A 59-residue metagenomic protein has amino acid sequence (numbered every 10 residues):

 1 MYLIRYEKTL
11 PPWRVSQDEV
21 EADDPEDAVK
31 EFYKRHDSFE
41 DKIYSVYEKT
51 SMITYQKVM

Functional and structural regions predicted by a protein language model:
M1-S16: Short aromatic-glycine-(Arg/Gly/Cys) micro-motifs in beta-strand/loop hairpins
I4, E19-E21, V46: Short linear proline/tyrosine/threonine-rich motifs used for host-factor recruitment and membrane trafficking/assembly
W13-P25: A short, exposed loop/beta-hairpin motif centered on an aromatic-Gly-Thr core
A22, D27, T50-I53: Short linear/disordered segments characteristic of secreted peptide precursors and small low-complexity proteins
A28-F32: Short amphipathic, charge-patterned alpha-helical segments
K34-M59: Short, mixed-charge low-complexity intrinsically disordered segments
